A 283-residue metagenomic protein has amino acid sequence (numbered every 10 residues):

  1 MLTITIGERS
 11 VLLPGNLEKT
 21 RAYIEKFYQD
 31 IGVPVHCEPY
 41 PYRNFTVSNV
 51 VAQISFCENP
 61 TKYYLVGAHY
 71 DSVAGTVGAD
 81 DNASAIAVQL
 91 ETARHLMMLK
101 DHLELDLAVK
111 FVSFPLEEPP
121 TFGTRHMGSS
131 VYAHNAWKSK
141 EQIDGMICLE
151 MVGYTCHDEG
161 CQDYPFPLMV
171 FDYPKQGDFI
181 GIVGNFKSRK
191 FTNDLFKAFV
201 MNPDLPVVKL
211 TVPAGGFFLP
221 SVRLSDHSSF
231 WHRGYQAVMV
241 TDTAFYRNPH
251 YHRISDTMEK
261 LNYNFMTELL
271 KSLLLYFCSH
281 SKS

Functional and structural regions predicted by a protein language model:
M1, G15, K19-D30, V35 (+9 more regions): Extracytoplasmic/secreted proteins, especially bacterial periplasmic and envelope-associated proteins
M1-N59, V208-L210: A non-catalytic alpha/beta surface segment that caps or lines the substrate-entry region of metallo-dependent hydrolase
M1-S10, A68, S113, D172-D178 (+1 more regions): Acidic/histidine-rich, surface-exposed loop or edge segments in extracytoplasmic proteins
T3-S10, Y28-G32, I54, A74 (+9 more regions): Sec/Tat-exported extracytoplasmic proteins
R9, P41-R43, E58-N59, Y70-A74 (+5 more regions): Solvent-exposed loop/turn segments at secondary-structure junctions within structured extracellular/periplasmic domains
C37, V51, Y63-G67, K110-S113 (+2 more regions): Structural recognition of the beta-strand scaffold that forms the well-ordered cores of secreted hydrolase catalytic
V73-N193, L219-V222: Acidic/histidine-rich catalytic neighborhood of metal-dependent amide-processing enzymes
V152-S283: Active-site-adjacent substrate-binding region of metalloamidase/peptidase-like peptide-processing proteins
